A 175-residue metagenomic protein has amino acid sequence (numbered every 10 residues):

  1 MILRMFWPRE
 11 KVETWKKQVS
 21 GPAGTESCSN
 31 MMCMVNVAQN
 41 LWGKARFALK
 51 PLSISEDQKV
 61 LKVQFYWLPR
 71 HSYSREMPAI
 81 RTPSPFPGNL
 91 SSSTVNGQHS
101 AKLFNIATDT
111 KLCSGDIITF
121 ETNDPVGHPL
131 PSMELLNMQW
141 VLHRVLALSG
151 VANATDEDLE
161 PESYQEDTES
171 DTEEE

Functional and structural regions predicted by a protein language model:
M1-E175: A detector for short metal-coordination/catalytic motifs
